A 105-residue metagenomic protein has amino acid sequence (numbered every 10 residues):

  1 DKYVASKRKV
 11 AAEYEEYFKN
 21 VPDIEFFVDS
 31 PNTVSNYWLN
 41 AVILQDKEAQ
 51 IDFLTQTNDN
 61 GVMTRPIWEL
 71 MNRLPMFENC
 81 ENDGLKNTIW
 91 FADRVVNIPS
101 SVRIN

Functional and structural regions predicted by a protein language model:
D1-N105: PLP-dependent aminotransferase class I/II
